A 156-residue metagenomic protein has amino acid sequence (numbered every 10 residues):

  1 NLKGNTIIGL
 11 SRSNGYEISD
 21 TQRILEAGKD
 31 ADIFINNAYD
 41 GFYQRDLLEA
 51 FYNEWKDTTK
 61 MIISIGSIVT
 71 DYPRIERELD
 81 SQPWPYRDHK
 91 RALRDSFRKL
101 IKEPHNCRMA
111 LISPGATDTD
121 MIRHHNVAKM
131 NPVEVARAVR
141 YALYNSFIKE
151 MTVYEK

Functional and structural regions predicted by a protein language model:
N1, S19, Q44-L47, P73-I75 (+1 more regions): Short glycine-/acidic-enriched loop or helix-start segments at secondary-structure transitions that form or flank
N1-I8: Canonical Rossmann dinucleotide-binding motif of NAD(H)/NADP(H)-dependent dehydrogenases/reductases, specifically
L10-N14, S67, I112-A116: Active-site loop/turn elements of alpha/beta-hydrolase fold enzymes, especially the short glycine-/histidine-rich
Y16-D30, Y43: Conserved Rossmann-fold cofactor-binding substructure of NAD(P)-dependent oxidoreductases
I24-N36, T59-K60: A glycine-rich helix->loop->beta "capping" turn within Rossmann-like NAD(P)(H)-dependent oxidoreductase domains
I35, I63, H105-I112, I122: Hydrophobic structural elements of the Rossmann-like NAD(P)H-binding subdomain that define the short-chain
Y39, Y43, Y52-E103, A116-T119: Catalytic loop of short-chain dehydrogenase/reductase
C107, L111-I112, H124-K156: C-terminal helical subdomain
